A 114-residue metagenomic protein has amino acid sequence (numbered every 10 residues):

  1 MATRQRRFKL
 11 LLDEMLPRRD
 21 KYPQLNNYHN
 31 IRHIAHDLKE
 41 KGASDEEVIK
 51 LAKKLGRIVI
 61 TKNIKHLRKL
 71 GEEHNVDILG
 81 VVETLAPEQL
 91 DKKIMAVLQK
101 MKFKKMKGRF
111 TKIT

Functional and structural regions predicted by a protein language model:
A2-E14, R18-Y28, K39-E40, E46-I49 (+1 more regions): Acidic, PIN/NYN-like endoribonuclease modules and their adjacent C-terminal/linker elements
R7-F8, L55-R57: Short, surface-exposed beta-edge/turn micro-motifs
Y28-H29, G56: Short, well-ordered alpha-helix to beta-strand connector turns
A35, N63, V81-E83: Short beta->alpha connector loops at strand-helix junctions that form conserved, small/polar/Pro-enriched
S44-D45, N63: Amphipathic coiled-coil/heptad-repeat helices and related helical stalk/stem segments that mediate oligomerization
G56-G71: Acidic, metal-binding active-site segment of PIN/NYN-like and related structure-specific nucleases
